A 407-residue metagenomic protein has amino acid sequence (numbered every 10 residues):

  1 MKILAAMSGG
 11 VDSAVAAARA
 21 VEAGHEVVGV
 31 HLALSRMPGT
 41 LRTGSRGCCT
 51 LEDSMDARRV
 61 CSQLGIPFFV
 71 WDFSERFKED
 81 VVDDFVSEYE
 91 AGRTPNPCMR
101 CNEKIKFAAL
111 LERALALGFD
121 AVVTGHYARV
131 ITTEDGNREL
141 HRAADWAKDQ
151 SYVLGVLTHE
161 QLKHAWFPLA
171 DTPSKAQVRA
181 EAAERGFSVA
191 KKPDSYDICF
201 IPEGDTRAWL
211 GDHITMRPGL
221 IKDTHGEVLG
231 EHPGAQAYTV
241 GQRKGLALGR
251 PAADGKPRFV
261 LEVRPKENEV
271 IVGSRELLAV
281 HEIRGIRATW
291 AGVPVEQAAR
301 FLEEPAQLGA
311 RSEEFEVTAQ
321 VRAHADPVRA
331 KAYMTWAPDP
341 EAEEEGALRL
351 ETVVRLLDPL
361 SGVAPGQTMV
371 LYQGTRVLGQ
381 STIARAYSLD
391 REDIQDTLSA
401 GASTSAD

Functional and structural regions predicted by a protein language model:
M1-G155, K175-Q177, V260, D393-T404: ATP-dependent adenylation/nucleotidyltransferase module used to activate substrates
V11, V123-D407: AMP-forming adenylation/ATP pyrophosphatase catalytic core
